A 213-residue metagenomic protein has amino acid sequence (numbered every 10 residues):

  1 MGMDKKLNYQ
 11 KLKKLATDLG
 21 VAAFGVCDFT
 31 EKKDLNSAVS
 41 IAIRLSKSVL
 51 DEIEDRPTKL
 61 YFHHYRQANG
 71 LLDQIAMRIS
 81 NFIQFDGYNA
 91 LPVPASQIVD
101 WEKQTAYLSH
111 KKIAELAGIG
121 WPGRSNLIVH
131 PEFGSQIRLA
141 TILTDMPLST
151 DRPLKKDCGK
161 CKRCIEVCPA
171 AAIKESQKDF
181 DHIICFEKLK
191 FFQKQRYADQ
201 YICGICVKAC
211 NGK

Functional and structural regions predicted by a protein language model:
M1-Q74: Non-catalytic, usually N-terminal nucleic-acid engagement modules in DNA/RNA processing proteins
Q67-K213: Catalytic cores of enzyme domains
